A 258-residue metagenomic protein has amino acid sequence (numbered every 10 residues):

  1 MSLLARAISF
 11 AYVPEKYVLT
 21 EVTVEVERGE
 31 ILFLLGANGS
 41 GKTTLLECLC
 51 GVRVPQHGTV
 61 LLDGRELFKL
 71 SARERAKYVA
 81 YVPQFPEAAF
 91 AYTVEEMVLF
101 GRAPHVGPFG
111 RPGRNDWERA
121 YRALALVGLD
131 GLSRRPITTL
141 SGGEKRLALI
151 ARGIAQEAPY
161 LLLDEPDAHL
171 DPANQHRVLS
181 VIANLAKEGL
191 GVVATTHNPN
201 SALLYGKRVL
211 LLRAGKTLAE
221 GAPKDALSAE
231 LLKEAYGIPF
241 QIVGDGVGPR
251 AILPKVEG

Functional and structural regions predicted by a protein language model:
M1-A5, S9-E21, K69-S71, A89: A short, flexible loop at the N-terminus of ABC-type nucleotide-binding domains that lies
L35-A37: The feature captures the beta-strand-to-loop junction immediately N-terminal to the Walker
C50: Helix-to-loop junction immediately C-terminal to a conserved catalytic motif
G58-E66, R75: Conserved ABC transporter NBD signature motif
P136-L140, E144: Conserved ABC ATPase signature
L161-E165: Catalytic Walker B motif of ABC-type/P-loop ATPase nucleotide-binding domains
A235-G258: ABC ATPase nucleotide-binding domains
